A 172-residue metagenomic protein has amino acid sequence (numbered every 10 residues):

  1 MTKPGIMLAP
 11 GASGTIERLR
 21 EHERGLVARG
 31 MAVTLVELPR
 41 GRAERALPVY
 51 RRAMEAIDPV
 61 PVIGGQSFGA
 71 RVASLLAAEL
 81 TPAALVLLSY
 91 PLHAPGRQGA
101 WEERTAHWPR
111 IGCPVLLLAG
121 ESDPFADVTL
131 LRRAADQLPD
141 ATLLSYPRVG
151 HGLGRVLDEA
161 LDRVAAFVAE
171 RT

Functional and structural regions predicted by a protein language model:
M1-V62, Q66-L75, R104-A106: Serine-hydrolase catalytic machinery in alpha/beta-hydrolase-like enzymes
M7-G11, S89, A119: The conserved beta1-alpha1 loop
E17, P124-L130: Conserved alpha/beta-hydrolase "acid-adjacent" motif
T34, D136-G152: Catalytic histidine neighborhood in serine/cysteine hydrolases with alpha/beta-hydrolase-type architecture
T81-A94: A conserved short beta-strand
R110-G112, L117-A119, D123: Short beta-strand/loop motif that positions the catalytic acidic residue of the alpha/beta-hydrolase fold
E121-A126, H151-G152: Acidic catalytic loop of the alpha/beta-hydrolase fold
V149-L161: Catalytic histidine-centered segment of alpha/beta-hydrolase-like enzymes
